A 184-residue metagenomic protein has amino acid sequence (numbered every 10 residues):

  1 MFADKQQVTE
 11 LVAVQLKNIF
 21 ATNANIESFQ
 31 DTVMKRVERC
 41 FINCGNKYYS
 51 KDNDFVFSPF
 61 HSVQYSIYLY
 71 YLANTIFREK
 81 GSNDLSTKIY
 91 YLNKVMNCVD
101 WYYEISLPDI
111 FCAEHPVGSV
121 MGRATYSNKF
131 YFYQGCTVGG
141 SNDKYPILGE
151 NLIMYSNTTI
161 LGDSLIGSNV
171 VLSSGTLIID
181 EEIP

Functional and structural regions predicted by a protein language model:
M1-N97: Terminal amphipathic alpha-helical/low-complexity segments used for targeting or macromolecular assembly
V95-P184: Structural signal for interior beta-strand "rungs" in well-ordered beta-sheet cores of soluble enzyme domains
